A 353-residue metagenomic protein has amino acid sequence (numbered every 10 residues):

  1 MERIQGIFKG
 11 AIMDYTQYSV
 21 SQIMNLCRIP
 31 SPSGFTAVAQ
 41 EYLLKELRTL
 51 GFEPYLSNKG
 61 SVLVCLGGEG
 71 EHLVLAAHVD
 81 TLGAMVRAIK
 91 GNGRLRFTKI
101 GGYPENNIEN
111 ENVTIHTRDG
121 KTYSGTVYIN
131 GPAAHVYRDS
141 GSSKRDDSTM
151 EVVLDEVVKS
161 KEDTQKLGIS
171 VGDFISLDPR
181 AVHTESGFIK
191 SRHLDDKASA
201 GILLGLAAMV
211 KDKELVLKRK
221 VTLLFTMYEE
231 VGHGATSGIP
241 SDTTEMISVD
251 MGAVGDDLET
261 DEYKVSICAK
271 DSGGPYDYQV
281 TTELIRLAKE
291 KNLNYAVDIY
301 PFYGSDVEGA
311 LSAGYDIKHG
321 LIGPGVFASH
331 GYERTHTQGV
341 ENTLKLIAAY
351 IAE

Functional and structural regions predicted by a protein language model:
E2-E353: N-terminal hydrophobic/helix-forming segments and targeting peptides
